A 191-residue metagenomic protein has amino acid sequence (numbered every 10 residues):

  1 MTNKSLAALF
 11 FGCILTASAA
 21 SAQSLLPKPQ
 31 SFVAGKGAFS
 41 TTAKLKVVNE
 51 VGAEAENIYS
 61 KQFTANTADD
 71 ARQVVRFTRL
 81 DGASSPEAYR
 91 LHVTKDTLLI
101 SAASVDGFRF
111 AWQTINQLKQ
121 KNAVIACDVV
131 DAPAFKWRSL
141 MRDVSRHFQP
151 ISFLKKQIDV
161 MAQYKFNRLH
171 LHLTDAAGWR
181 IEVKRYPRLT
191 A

Functional and structural regions predicted by a protein language model:
M1-A7: Positively charged n-region of N-terminal signal peptides that target proteins for export
T2, G12, A20-R138: Acidic, contiguous N-terminal accessory segments
A7-C13: Sec-dependent N-terminal signal peptides
V51, V144-R146, L173-D175: A mature extracytoplasmic/lumenal domain signature
A102, R138-I151: The substrate-binding groove and active-site-proximal loops of carbohydrate-active enzymes, especially glycoside
V105-G107, H147, D175-G178: Solvent-exposed loop/turn segments at secondary-structure junctions within structured extracellular/periplasmic domains
F153-A176: Catalytic domains of carbohydrate-active enzymes, especially glycoside hydrolases
A177-A191: Aromatic- and acidic-residue-enriched carbohydrate-binding clefts of CAZyme catalytic domains
